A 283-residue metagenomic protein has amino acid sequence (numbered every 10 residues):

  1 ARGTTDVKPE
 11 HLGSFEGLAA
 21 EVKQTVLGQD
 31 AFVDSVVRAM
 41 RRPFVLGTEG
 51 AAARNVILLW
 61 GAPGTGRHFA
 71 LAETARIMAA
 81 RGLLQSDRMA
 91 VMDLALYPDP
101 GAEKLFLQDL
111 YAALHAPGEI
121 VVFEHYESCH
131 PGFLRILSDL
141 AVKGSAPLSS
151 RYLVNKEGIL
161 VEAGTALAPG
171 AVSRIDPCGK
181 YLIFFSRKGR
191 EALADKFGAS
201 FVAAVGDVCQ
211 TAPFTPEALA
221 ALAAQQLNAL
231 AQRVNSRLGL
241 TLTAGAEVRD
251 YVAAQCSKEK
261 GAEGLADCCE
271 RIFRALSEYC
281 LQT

Functional and structural regions predicted by a protein language model:
R2-T4, R41-G50, A80, K143 (+5 more regions): AAA+ ATPase "lid" subdomain C-terminal helix
G3-H11, T25-V26, I77-S86, H115 (+1 more regions): Conserved C-terminal "switch" segment of AAA+ ATPases
L12-N55, F273-L281: Pre-Walker A (pre-P-loop) alpha-helix and adjacent loop at the N terminus of AAA/AAA+ ATPase modules, a conserved
K23-L27, W60-T65, S128, E247-D267: A short helix-loop-helix "switch/interaction" segment in the helical subdomain of ASCE P-loop NTPases
T48-R88: Walker A/P-loop
A53-N55, S149-R187: AAA+/SF3 P-loop NTPase mechanochemical coupling elements
A70-L71, E103, L114-V161, L193-A204 (+1 more regions): Conserved AAA+/SF3 P-loop NTPase catalytic/coupling segment centered on the Walker-B
S86-G118: Short glycine-rich substrate-engagement loop in P-loop NTPases that contacts/grips substrate
